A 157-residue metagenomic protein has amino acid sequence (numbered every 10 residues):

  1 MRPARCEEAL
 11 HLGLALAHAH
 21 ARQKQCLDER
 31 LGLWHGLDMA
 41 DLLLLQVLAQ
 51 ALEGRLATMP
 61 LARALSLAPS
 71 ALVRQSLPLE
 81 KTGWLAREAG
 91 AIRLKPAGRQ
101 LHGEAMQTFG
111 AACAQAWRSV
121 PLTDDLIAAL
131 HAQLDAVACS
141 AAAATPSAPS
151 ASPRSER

Functional and structural regions predicted by a protein language model:
M1-A4, T123-R157: C-terminal regulatory/oligomerization modules of transcriptional regulators
M1-H35, T82-W84, A91: N-terminal leader segment of winged-helix/HTH proteins
G13, A17-H20, K95, I127 (+1 more regions): Generic structural concept
A19, L48-L52, V137: Generic structural signal for hydrophobic core residues of well-folded globular domains
Q23, L27, L65, L101 (+2 more regions): Alpha-helical linker/hinge and terminal dimerization helices associated with HTH transcriptional regulators
Q25-A68: N-terminal helix-turn-helix DNA-binding core of bacterial DNA-binding proteins
L45, L61, L72-T82: Basic amphipathic alpha-helical segments that dock to polyanions
L77-A128: Charged, amphipathic alpha-helical coiled-coil/dimerization segments
